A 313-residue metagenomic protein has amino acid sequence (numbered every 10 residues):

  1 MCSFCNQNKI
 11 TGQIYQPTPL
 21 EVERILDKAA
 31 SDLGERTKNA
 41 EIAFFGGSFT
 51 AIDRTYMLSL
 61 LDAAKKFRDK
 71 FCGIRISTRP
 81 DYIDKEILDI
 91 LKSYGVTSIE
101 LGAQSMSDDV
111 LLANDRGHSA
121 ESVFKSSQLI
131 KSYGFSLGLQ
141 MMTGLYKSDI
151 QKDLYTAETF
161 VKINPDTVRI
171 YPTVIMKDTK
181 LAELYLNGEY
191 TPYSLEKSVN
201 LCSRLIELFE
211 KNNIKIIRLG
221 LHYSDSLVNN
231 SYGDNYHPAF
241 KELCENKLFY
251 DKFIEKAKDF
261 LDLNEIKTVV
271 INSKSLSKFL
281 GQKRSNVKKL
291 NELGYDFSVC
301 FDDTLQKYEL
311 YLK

Functional and structural regions predicted by a protein language model:
M1-C2, M176-E183, L227-N229: Short acidic/His/Gly/Ser-rich catalytic and metal-binding motifs that mark active-site loops of diverse hydrolases
M1-K9: Local cysteine-cluster metal-coordination motifs and their immediate loop/turn environment, predominantly Fe-S cluster
I10-R24, G46-I170, K177-K197: Conserved non-cysteine loop/helix-boundary elements of the Radical SAM core domain that shape
I25-S48: Short Fe-S-cluster ligation motifs
K28-D32, A63-F67, I90, L129 (+5 more regions): A generic secondary-structure signal
G34-N39, D69-F71, L261-E265: Short helix-terminating capping/connector loops at secondary-structure junctions
G188-K313: Auxiliary Fe-S-binding modules of radical SAM enzymes
